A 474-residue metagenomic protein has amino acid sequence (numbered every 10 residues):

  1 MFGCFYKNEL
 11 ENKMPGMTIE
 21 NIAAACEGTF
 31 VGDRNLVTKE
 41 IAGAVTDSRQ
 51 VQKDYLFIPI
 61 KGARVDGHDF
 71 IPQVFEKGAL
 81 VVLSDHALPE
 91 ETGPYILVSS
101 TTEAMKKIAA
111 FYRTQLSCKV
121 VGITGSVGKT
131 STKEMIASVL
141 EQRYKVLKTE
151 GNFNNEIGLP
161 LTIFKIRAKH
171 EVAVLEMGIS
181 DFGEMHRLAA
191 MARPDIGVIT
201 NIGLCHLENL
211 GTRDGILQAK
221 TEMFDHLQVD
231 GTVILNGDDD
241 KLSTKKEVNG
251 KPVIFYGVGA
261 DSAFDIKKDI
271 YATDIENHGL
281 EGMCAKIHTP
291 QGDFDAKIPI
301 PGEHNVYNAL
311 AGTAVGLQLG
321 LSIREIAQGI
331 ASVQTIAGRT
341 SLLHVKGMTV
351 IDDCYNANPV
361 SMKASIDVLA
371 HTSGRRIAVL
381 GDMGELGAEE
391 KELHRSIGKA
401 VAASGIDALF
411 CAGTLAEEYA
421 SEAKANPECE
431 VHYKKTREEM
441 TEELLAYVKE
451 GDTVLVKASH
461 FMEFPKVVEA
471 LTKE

Functional and structural regions predicted by a protein language model:
M1-K107, P301, H371-G374, K399-A400 (+2 more regions): N-terminal leader/targeting and accessory segments in enzymes
E20-A24, A104-G237, K241-K251, A446 (+1 more regions): Phosphate-binding loop of NTP-binding sites
A25-C26, S84, L88-T92, V198-V350 (+3 more regions): Acidic, Mg2+-coordinating active-site environments of NTP-dependent enzymes
R64, I336, C354, N358-P427: Active-site beta-alpha connecting loops in nucleotide-dependent enzymes
I96-S100, V431-M440: Short acidic-hydrophobic, aromatic-tinged amphipathic segments that line or gate anion-handling sites
I123, K129, A337-R339, F461-V467: ATP-dependent carboxylate/acyl-activation modules
